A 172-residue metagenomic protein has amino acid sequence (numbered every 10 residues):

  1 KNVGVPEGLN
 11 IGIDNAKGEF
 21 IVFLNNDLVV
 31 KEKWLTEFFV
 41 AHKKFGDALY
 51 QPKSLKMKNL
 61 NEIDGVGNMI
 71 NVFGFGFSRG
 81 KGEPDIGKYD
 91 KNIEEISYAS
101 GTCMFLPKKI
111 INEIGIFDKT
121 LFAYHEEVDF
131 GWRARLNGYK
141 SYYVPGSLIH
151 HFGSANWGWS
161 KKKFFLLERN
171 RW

Functional and structural regions predicted by a protein language model:
K1-A16, N26: Glycine-rich, basic loop-to-helix element that forms the pyrophosphate-binding segment of sugar-nucleotide handling
V5, L24, L28-W34, K56 (+3 more regions): Hydrophobic/aromatic residue at the end of a short beta strand that borders the catalytic acidic motif
V5, L9, W34, T102 (+2 more regions): Conserved donor sugar-nucleotide recognition element shared by glycan-biosynthetic enzymes
I21: Short aromatic/hydrophobic "clamp" motif used to bind/position activated sugar donors
L28-F75: Conserved donor NDP-sugar-binding/catalytic core segment of glycosyltransferases
F38, S97-L148: A short, conserved alpha-helix in the catalytic core of glycosyltransferases
I63, F75-F77, E83-L106, A123 (+2 more regions): A recurrent flexible, glycine/aromatic-enriched loop bordering the glycosyltransferase active site that acts as
L136-W172: Active-site-adjacent helix/loop segment of glycosyltransferases that harbors family-specific signature motifs
